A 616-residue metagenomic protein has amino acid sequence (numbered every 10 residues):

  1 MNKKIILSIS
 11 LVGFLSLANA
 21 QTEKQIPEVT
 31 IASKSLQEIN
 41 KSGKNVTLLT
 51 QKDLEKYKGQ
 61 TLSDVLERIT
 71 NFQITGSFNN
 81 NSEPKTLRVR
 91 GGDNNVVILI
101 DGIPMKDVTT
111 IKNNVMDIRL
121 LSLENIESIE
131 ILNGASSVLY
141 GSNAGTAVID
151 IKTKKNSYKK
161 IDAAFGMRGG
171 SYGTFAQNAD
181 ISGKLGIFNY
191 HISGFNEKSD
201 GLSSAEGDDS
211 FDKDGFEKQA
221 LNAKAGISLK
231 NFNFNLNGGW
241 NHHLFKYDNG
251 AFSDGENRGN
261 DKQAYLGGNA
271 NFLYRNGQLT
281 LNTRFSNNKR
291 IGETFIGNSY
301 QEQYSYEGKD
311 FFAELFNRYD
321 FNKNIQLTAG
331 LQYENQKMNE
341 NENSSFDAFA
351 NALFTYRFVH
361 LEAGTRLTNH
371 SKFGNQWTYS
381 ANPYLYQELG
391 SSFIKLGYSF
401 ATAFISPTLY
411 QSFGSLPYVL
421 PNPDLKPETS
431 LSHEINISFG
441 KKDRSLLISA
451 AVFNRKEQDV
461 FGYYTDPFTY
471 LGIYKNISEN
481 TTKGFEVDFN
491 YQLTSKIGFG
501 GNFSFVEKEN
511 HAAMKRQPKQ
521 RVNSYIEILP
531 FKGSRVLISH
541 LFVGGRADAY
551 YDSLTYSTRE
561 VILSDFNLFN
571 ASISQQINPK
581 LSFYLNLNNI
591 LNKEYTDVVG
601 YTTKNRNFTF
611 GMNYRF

Functional and structural regions predicted by a protein language model:
E38, S63, E67-P104: Extracytoplasmic beta-strand/coil segments of soluble accessory domains associated with Gram-negative outer-membrane
T86, P104-N133: Short acidic/polar hinge/loop motifs at secondary-structure boundaries that mediate gating or recognition
L120-A164: A beta-strand signature from Gram-negative outer-membrane beta-barrel systems, especially the internal plug domain
T153-G183, G194, D209-D214: Short strand-turn segments of transmembrane beta-barrel domains in outer membranes, especially the first one or two
S199-E206, F211-A220, N231-D310: Flexible loop and strand-edge segments within Gram-negative outer membrane beta-barrel domains
S253-N269, L273, S399-E457, T465-Q492 (+2 more regions): Outer-membrane beta-barrel signature, preferentially recognizing the C-terminal barrel domain of Gram-negative
K289, S371-W377, P383-E434, V452-I477 (+2 more regions): Surface-exposed extracellular loop regions of Gram-negative outer-membrane beta-barrel proteins, predominantly
K323, T355, N454-K456, K475-Y551 (+1 more regions): Gram-negative outer-membrane beta-barrel transporters
